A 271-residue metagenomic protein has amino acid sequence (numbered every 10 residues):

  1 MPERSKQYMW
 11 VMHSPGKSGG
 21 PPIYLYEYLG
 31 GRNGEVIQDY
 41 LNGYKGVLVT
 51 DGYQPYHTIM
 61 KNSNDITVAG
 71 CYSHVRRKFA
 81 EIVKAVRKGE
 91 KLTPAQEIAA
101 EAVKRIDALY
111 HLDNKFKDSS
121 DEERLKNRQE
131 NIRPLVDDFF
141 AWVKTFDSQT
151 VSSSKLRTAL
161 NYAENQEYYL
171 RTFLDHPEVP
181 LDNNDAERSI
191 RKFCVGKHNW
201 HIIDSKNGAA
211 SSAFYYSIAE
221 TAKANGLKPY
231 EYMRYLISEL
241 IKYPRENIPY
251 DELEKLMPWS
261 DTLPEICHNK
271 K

Functional and structural regions predicted by a protein language model:
M1-K271: Catalytic center-proximal scaffold of phosphoryl-transfer enzymes
